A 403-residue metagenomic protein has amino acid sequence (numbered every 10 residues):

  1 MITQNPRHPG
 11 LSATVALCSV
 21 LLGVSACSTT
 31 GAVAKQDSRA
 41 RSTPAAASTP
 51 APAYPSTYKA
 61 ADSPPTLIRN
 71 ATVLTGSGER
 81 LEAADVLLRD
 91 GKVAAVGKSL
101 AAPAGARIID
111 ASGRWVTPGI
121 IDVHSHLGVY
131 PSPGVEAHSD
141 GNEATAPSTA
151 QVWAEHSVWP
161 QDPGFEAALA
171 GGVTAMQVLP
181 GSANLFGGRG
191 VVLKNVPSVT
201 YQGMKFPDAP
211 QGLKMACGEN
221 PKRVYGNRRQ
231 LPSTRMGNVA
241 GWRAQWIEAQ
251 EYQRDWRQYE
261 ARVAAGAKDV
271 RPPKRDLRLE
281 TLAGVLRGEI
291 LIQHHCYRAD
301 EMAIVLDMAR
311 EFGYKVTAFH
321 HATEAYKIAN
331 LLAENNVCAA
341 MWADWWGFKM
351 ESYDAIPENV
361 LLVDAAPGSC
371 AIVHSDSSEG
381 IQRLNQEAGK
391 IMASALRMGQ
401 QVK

Functional and structural regions predicted by a protein language model:
I2-A16: Bacterial N-terminal signal peptides that target proteins for export
V24-A26: C-terminal motif of bacterial Sec signal peptides marking the signal peptidase cleavage site
S28-T30: Bacterial signal peptide processing site
P50-A51, Y58-P65, V73, S77-T117 (+1 more regions): Histidine-rich, glycine-flanked metal-binding segment
T57, S132-P133, S139-T145, T149-V152 (+3 more regions): His/Asp/Glu-enriched, well-ordered alpha-helical/loop segment that forms or immediately abuts the divalent-metal
A71, G91, G113, H124 (+4 more regions): Divalent metal-coordination and catalytic microenvironments
A111-P180, N184-G188: Metal-associated gating/positioning segment near the N- to mid-region
G164, L169-A318: Polyanionic/metal-chelating signatures
